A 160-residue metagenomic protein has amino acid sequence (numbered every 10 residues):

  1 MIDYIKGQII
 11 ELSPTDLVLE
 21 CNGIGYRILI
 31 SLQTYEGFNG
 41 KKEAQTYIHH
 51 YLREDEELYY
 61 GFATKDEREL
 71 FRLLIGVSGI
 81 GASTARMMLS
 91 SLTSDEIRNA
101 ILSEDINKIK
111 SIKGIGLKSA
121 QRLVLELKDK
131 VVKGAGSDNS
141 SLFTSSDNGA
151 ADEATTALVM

Functional and structural regions predicted by a protein language model:
M1-G76: Structure-specific DNA junction-binding interface
E57-F62, A82-I101, R122-A135: Amphipathic, charged-and-aliphatic alpha-helical interface segments that function as noncatalytic docking
E69-L73, T84, D105-K108, A150-A157: A general alpha-helix detector
L74, L89, I97-I101, I109-K110 (+1 more regions): A short amphipathic alpha-helix within small helical-bundle interaction modules
K110-K113, L123: Glycine- and Gly-Pro-enriched alpha-helical subdomains that act as flexible, kink-prone "lid/hinge" or packing modules
L123-M160: Strongly charged, low-complexity linkers/loops
